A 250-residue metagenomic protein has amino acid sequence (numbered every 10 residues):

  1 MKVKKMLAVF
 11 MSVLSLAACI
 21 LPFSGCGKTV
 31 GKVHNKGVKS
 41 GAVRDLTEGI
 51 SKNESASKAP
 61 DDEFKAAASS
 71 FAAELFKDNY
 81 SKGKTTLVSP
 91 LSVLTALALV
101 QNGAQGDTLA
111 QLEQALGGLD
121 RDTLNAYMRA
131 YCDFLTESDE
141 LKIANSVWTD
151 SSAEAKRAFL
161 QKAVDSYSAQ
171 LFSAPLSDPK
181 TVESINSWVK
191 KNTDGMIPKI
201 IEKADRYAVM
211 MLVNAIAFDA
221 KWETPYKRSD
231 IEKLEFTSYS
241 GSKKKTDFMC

Functional and structural regions predicted by a protein language model:
M1-V3: N-terminal secretory signal peptides that target proteins for export/translocation
M6-S15, C19-P175: Detector for small/aliphatic-rich hydrophobic stretches
V33-K39, G83, L124-C250: Non-catalytic, conformational "gating/processing" segments within enzyme and secreted inhibitor domains
